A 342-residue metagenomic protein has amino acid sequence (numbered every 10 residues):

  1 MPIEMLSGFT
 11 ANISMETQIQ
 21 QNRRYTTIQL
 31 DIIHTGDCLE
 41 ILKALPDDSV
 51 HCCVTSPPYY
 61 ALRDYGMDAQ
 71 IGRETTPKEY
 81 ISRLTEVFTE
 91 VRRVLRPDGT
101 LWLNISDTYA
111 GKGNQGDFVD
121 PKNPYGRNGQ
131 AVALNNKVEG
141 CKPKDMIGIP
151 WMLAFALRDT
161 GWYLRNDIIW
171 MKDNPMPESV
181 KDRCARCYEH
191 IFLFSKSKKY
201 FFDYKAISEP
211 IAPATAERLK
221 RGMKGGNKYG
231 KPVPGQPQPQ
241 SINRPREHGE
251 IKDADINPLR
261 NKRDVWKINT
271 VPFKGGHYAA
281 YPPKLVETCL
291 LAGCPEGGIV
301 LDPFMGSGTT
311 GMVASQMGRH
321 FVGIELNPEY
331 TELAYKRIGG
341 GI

Functional and structural regions predicted by a protein language model:
P2-G341: Core catalytic lobe of class I
